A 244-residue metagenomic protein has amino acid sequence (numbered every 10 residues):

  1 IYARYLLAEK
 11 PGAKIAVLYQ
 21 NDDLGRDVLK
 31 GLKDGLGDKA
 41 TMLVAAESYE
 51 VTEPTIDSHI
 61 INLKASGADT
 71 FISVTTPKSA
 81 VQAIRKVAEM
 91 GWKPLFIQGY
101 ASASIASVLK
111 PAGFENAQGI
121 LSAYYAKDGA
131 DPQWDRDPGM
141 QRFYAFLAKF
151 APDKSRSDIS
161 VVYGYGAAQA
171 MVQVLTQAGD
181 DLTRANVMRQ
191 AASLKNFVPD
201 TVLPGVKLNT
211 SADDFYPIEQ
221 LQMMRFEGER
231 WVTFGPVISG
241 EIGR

Functional and structural regions predicted by a protein language model:
I1-G91, Q133-W134, P138: Extracellular/periplasmic Venus flytrap/periplasmic-binding protein
Y2, L6, A167-L175: Buried hydrophobic packing segments
E9-K10, K64-S66, E89-G91, A112-N116 (+2 more regions): Extracellular/periplasmic catalytic domains that process cell-envelope and extracellular macromolecules
L43-S48, I120-S122, M223: Conserved beta-strand scaffold positions in the cores of enzyme catalytic domains, especially in NTP/NDP-utilizing
A46-E47, G235-V237: Short hydrophobic alpha-helix segments
V87-Y163, V237-I242: Extracellular/periplasmic periplasmic-binding protein-like sensory domains
G139-F143, A167, L182-Q190: Short amphipathic alpha-helical coupling segments at ligand-binding clamshell hinges and other catalytic/signaling
K149-V162, V172-T233: Segments of small-molecule ligand-sensing domains
